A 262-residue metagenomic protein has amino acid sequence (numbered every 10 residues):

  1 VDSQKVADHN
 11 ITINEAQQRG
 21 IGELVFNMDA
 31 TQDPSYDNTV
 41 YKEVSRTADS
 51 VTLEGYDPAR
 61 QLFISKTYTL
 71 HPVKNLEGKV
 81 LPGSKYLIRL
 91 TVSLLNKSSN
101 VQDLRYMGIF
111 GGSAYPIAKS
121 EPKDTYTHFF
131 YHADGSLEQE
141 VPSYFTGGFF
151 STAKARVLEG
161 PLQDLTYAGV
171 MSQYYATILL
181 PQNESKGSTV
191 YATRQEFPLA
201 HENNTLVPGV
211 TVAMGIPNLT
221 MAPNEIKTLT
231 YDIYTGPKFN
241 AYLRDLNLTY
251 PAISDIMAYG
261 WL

Functional and structural regions predicted by a protein language model:
V1-Y259: Soluble non-transmembrane domains of integral membrane proteins
